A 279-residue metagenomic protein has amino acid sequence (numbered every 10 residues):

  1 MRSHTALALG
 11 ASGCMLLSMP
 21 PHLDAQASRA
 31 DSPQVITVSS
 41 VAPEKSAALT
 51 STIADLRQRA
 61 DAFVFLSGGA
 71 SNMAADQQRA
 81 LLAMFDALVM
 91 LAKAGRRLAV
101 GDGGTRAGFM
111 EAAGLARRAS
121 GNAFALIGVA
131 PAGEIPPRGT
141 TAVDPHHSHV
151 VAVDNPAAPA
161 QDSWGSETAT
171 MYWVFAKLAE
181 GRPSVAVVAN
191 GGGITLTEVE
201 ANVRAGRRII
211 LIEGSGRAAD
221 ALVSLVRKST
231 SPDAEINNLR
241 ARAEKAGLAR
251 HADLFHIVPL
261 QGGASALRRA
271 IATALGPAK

Functional and structural regions predicted by a protein language model:
M1-H4: Positively charged n-region of N-terminal signal peptides that target proteins for export
A8-S18: Bacterial N-terminal signal peptides
M15, A27, R182, P277-K279: Disordered regulatory segments flanking catalytic cores
P21-D24: Sec/Tat signal peptide C-region and signal peptidase I cleavage site
S28-L267: Acidic/glycine-enriched connector segments
A266-K279: C-terminal "exit" segments of structured domains
